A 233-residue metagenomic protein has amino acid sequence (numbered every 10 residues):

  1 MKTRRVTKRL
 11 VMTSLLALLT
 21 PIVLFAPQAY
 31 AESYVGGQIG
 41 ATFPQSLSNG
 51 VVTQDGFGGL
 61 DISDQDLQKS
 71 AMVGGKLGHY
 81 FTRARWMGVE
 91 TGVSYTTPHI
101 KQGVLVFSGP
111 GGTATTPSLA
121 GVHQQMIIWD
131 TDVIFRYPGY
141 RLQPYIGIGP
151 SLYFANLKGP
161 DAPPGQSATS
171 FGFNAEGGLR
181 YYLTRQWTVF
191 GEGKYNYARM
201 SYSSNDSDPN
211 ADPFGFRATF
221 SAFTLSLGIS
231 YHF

Functional and structural regions predicted by a protein language model:
M1-E32: Cleavable N-terminal export/targeting peptides
E32, F43, G75-P160, Y181 (+2 more regions): Gram-negative (and chloroplast) outer-membrane scaffold detector with strong preference for beta-barrel transmembrane
T42-K76, A168-T169: Surface-exposed strand-loop-strand hairpins of Gram-negative outer-membrane beta-barrel proteins
L47-D55, K101-S108, A155-P164, S201-N210: Outer-membrane beta-barrel translocator domains and adjoining extracellular loop/strand segments of Gram-negative
S48, D61-S63, T184-F233: Predominantly the C-terminal beta-signal and adjacent terminal strand-loop region of outer-membrane beta-barrel
G59-K69, L119-Q125, P163-T169, A211-S221: Replace "Gram-negative outer membrane beta-barrel proteins" with "bacterial and organellar outer membrane beta-barrel
S170-Y181: Transmembrane beta-barrel strand/turn architecture of Gram-negative outer membrane proteins
